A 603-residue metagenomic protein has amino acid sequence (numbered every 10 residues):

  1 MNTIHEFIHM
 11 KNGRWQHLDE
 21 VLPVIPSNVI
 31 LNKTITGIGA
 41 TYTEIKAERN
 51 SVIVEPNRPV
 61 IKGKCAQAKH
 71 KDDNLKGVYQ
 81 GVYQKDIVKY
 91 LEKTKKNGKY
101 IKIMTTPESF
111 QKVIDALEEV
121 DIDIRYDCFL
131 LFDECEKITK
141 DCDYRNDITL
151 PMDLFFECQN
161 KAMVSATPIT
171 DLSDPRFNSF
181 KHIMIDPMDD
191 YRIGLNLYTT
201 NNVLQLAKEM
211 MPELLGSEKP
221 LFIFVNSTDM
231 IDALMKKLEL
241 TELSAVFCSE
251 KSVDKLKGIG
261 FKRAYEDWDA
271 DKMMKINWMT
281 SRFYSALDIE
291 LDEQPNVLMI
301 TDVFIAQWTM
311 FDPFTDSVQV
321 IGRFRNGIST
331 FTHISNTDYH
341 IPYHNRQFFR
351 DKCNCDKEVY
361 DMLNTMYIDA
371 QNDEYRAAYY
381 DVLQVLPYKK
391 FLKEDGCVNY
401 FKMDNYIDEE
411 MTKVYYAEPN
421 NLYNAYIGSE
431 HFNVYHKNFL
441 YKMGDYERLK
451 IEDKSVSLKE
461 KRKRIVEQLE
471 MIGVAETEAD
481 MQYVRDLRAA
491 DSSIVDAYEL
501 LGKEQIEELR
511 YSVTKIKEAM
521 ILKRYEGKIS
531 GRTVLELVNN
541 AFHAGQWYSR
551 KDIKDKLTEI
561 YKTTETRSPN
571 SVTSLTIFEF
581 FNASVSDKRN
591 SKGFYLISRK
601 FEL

Functional and structural regions predicted by a protein language model:
T36, A40-Y83, E108, T170-L172 (+1 more regions): Conserved Walker A/P-loop ATP-binding site and its immediately adjacent core in helicase/helicase-like ATPase domains
E44-A47, R350-L603: The feature captures the C-terminal accessory region of ATP-dependent helicases and related nucleic-acid translocases
N50-K64, M104-T106, M210-E239: Conserved strand-helix element at the start of the C-terminal RecA-like helicase core
K71-D115, I259-W268: Inter-Walker segment of RecA-like/P-loop motor cores
P107-F110, E118-F156, N160, V297: SF2 helicase catalytic motif II
A166-E213: Interdomain hinge/linker at the junction between the two RecA-like core domains of SF2 helicases
I289-D302: A short beta-strand element within the Helicase C-terminal
F304-S329: Conserved SF2 helicase motif VI
